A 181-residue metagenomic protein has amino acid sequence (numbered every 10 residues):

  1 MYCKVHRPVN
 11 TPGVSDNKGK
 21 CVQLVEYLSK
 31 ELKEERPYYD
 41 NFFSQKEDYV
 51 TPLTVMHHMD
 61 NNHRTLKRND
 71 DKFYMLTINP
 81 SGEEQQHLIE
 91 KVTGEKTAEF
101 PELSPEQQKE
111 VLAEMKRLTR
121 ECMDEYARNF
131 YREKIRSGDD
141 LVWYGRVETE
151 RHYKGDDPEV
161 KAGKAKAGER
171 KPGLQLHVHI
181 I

Functional and structural regions predicted by a protein language model:
M1-I181: N-terminal nicking endonuclease/strand-transfer module with a His-rich metal-binding environment and a catalytic Tyr
